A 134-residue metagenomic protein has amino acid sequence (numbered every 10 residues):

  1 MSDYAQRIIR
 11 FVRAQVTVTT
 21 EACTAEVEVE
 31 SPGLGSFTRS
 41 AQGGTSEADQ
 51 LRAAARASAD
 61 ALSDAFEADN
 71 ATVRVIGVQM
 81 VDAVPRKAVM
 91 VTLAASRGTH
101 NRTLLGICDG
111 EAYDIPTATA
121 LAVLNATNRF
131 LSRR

Functional and structural regions predicted by a protein language model:
M1-Q15: Extended amphipathic alpha-helical scaffolds
V16-R39: N-terminal, Lys/Arg- and Ser/Thr-rich interaction peptides
T20, V73-L93, H100-N101: Intrinsic, low-complexity N-terminal interaction/targeting segments
T20-A22, D49, A53, D114 (+1 more regions): Conserved active-site and cofactor/substrate-binding residues in soluble primary-metabolism enzymes
T38, S96-R134: Mixed-charge, glycine-accented linear interaction segment located at domain edges/termini
A53-E67, V123: Active-site helix/loop of acyl-thioester processing domains in fatty-acid/polyketide metabolism, spanning hotdog-fold
A68-R74, R133-R134: Flexible, glycine/charged-enriched surface loops at secondary-structure junctions
